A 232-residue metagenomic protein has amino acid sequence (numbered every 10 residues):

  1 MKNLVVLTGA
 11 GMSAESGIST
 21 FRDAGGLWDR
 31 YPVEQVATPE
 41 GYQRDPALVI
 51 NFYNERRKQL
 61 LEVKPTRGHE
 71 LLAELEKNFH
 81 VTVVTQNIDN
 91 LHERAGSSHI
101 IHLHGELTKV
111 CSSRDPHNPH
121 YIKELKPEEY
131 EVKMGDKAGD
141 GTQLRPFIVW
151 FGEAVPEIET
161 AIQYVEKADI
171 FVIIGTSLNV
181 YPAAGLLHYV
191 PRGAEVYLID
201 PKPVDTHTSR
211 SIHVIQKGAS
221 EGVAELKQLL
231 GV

Functional and structural regions predicted by a protein language model:
M1-V232: Conserved catalytic core of sirtuin-type NAD+-dependent deacylases
